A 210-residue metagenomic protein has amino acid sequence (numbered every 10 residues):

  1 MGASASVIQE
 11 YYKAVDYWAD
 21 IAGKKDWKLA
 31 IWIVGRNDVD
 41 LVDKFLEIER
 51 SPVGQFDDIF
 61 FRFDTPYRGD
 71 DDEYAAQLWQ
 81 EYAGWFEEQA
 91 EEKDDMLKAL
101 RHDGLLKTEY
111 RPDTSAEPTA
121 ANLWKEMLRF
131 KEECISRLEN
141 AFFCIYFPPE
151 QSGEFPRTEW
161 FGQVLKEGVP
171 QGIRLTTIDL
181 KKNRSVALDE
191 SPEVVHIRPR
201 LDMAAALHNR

Functional and structural regions predicted by a protein language model:
M1, A99-D113, A141, F155 (+4 more regions): Intrinsically disordered, low-complexity segments enriched in charged and polar residues
M1-K131, R137: Extended, compositionally biased accessory segments flanking or bridging domains
G35-N37, P66-R68, P149, L180-K182 (+1 more regions): Generic structural motif
D38-V42, D71, E154-F155, K182-A187: Short, charged/polar "capping" segments at the starts of alpha-helices and the immediately preceding loops
M127-T177: Conserved Walker B catalytic segment
G162-R210: The catalytic "switch" region of P-loop NTPases
